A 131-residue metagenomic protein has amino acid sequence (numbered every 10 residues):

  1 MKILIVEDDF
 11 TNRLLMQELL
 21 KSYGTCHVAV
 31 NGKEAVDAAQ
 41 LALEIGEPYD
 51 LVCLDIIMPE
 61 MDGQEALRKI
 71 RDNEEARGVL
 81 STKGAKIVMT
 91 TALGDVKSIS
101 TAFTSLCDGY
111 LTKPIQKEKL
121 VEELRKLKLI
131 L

Functional and structural regions predicted by a protein language model:
E7: Conserved acidic carboxylate
F10-V28: Two-component/phosphorelay signaling modules centered on CheY-like receiver
V28-L41, G63: Helix N-cap/capping motif at the beta->alpha junctions
G46-C53: Active-site beta3 strand of CheY-like receiver
M58: Receiver (REC) domain active-site loop signature in two-component systems and cognate sites in sensor histidine kinases
E65, R77, T82-K83, G94-G109 (+1 more regions): Alpha4 helix (beta4-alpha4-beta5 surface) of REC/receiver domains from two-component response regulators
I115-L124: C-terminal output helix
